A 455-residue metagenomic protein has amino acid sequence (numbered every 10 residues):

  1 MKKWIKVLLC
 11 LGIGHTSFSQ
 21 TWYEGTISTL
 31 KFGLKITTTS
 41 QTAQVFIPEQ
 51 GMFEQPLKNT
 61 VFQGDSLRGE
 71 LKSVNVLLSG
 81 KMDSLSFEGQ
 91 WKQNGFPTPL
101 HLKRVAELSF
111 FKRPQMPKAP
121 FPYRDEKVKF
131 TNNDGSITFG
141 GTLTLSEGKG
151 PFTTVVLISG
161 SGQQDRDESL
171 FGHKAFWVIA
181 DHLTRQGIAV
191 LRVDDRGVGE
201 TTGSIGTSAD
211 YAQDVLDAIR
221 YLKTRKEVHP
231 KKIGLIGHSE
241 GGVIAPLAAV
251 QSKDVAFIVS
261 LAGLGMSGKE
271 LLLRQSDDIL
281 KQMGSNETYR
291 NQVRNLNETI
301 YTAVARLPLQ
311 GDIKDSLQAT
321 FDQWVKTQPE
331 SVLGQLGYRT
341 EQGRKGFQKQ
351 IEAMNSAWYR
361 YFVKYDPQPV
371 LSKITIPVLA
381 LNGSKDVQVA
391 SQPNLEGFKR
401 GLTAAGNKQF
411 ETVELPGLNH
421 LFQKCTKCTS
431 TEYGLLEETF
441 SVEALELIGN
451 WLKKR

Functional and structural regions predicted by a protein language model:
Q20-M82, E88-N94, Q115, P122: Central antiparallel beta-sheet cores of small beta-barrel/beta-sandwich binding domains
S28, E107-G150: N-terminal cap/lid segment of alpha/beta-hydrolase-fold proteins
P151-S161: Short beta-strand element of the alpha/beta-hydrolase
V178-E200: Conserved alpha/beta-hydrolase
I205-K226: Alpha/beta-hydrolase active-site loop
L261-S372: Accessory cap/linker subdomain of secreted extracellular hydrolases
I374, A380-N382: Short beta-strand/loop motif that positions the catalytic acidic residue of the alpha/beta-hydrolase fold
V387-P393: Conserved alpha/beta-hydrolase "acid-adjacent" motif
